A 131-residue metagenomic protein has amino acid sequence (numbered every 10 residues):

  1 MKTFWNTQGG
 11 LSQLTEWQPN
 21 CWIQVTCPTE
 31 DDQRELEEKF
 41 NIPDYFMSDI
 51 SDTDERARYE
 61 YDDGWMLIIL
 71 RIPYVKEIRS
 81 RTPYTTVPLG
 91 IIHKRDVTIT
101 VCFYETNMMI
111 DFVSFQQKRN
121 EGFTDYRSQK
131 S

Functional and structural regions predicted by a protein language model:
M1-S131: Peripheral, non-transmembrane regulatory/ligand-interaction domains of membrane transport proteins
